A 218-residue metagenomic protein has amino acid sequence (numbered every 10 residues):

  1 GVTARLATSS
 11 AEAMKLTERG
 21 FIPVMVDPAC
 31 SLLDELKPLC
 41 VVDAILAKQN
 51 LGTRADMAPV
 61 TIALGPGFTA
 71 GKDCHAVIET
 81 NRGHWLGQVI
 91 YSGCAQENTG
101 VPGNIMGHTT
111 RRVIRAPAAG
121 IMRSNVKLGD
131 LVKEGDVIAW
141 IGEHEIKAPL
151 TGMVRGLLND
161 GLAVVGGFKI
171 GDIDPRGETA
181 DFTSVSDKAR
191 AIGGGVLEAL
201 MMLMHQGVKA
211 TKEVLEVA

Functional and structural regions predicted by a protein language model:
G1-A218: Well-ordered secondary-structure scaffolds
